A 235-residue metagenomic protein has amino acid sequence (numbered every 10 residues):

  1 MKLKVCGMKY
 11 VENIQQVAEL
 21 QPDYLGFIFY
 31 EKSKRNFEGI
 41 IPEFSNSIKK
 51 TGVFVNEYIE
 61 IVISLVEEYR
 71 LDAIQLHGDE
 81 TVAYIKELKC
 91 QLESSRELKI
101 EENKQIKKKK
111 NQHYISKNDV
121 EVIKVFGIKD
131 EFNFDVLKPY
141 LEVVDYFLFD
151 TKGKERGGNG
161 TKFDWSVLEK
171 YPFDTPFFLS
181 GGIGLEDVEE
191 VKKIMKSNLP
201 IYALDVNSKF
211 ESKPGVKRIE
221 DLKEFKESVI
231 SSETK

Functional and structural regions predicted by a protein language model:
M1-K89, S116-F173, F178-E233: Conserved N-terminal beta1-alpha1 strand-loop-helix module at the mouth
C90-D119, E233-K235: Intrinsic disorder/low-complexity segments
